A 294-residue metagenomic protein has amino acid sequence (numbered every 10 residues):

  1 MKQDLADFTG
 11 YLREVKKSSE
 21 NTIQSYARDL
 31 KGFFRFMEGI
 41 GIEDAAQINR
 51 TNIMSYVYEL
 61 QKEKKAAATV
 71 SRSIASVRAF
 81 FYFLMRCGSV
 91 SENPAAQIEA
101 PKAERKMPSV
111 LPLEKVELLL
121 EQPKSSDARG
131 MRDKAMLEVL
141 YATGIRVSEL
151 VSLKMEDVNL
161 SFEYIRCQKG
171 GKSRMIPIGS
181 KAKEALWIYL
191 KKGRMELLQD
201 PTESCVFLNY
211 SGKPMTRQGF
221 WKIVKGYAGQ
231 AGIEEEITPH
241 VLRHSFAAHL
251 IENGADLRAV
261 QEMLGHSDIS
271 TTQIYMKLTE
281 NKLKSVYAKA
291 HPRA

Functional and structural regions predicted by a protein language model:
M1-A294: Conserved catalytic core of the tyrosine transesterase superfamily
